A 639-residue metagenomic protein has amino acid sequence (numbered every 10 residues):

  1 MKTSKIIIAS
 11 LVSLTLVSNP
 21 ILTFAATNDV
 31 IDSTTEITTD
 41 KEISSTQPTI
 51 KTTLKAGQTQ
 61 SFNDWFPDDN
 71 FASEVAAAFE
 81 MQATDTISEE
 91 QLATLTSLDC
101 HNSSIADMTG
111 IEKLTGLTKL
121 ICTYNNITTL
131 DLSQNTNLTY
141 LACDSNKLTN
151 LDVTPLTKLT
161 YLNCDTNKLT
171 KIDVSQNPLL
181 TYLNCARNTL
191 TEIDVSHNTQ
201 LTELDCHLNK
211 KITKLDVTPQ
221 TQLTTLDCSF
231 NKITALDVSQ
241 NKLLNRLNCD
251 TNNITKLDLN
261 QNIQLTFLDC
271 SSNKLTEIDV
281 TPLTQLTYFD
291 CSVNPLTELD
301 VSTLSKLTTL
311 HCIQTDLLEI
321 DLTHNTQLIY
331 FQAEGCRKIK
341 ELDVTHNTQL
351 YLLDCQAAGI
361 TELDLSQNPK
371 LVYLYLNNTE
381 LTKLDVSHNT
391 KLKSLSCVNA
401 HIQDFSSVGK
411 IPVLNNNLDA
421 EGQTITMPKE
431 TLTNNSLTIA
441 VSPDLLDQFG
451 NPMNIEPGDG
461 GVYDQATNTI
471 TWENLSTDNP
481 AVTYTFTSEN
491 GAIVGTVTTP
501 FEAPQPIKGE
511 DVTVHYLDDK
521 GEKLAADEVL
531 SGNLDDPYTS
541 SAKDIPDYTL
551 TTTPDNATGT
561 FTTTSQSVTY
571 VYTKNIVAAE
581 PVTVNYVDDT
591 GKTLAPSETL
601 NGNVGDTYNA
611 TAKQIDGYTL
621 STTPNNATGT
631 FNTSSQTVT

Functional and structural regions predicted by a protein language model:
K2-I8, S18-K119, P219, G409-K508: N-terminal capping/linker segments that flank leucine-rich repeat
Q91, H101, G110-G116, T123 (+19 more regions): C-terminal capping segment of individual leucine-rich repeats
L95, L117, I127, L138 (+26 more regions): Conserved hydrophobic position(s) of the canonical leucine-rich repeat
T96-L98, L120-C122, T139-C143, T160-C164 (+13 more regions): Conserved hydrophobic beta-strand positions in leucine-rich repeat
S103, N125, N146, N167 (+12 more regions): Consensus "Asn ladder" position of solenoid repeat domains
M108-I111, L130-L132, L151-V153, I172 (+14 more regions): Canonical leucine-rich repeat
T281, D290-C291, V301-S302, T308-Q314 (+4 more regions): Long, contiguous interaction/targeting segments characteristic of exported/extracellular or secretory-pathway proteins
I507-T639: Extracellular modular ligand-binding repeats in secreted and cell-surface proteins
